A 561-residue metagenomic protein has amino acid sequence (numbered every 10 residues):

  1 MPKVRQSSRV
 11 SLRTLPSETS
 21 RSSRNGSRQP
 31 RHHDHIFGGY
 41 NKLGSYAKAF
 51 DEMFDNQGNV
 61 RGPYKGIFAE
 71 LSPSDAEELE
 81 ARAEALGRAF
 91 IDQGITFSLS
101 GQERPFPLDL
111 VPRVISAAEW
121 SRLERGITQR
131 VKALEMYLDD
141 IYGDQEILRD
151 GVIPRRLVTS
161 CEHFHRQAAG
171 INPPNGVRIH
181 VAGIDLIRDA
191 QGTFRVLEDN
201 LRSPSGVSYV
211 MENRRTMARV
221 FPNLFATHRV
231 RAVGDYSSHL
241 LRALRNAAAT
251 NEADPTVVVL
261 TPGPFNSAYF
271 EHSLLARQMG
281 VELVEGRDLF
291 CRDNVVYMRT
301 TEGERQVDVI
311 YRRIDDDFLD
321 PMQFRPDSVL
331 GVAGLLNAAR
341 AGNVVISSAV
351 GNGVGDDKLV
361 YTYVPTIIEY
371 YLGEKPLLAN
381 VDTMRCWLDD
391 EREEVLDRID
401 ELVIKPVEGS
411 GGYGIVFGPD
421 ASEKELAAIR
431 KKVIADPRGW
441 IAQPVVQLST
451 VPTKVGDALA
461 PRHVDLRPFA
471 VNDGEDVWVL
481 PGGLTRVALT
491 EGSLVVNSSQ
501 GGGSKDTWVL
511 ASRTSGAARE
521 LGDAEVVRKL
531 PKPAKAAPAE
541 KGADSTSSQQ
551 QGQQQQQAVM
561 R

Functional and structural regions predicted by a protein language model:
M1-R561: Preference for protein termini
